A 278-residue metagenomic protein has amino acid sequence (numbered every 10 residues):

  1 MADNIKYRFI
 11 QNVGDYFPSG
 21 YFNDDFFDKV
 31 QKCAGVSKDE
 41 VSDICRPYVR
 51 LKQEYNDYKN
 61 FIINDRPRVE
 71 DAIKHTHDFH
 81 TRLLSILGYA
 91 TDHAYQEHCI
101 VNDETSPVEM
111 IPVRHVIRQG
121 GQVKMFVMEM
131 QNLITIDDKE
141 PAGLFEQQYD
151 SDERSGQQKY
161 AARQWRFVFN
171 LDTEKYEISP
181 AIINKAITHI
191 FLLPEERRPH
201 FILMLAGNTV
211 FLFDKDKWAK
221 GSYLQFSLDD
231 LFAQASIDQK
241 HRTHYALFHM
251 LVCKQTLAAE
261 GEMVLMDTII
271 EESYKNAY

Functional and structural regions predicted by a protein language model:
M1-E70, Q122-Y278: Short, basic/polar, glycine-containing "phosphate-handling" surface segments that engage DNA
K59-C99: Acidic-basic catalytic patches of nuclease active cores, encompassing PD-(D/E)XK and other metal-cofactor nuclease
H75-H80, H93, H98, H115 (+4 more regions): Histidine (H) residue identity feature
R82-V123: Active-site metal-binding core of divalent-cation-utilizing nuclease and nuclease-like domains
